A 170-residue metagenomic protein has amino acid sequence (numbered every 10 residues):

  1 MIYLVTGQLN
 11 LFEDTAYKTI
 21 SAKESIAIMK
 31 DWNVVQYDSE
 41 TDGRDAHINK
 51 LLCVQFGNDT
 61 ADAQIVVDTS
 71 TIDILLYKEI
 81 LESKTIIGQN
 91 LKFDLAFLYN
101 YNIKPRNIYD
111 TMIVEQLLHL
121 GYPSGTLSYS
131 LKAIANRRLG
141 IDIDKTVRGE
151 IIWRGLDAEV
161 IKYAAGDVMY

Functional and structural regions predicted by a protein language model:
M1-A133: Conserved RNase H-like, two-metal-ion catalytic cores of nucleic-acid enzymes
F93, R137-G140: Flexible, charged interface-and-hinge segments in very large macromolecular machines that mediate substrate binding
S130, N136, Y170: Short alpha-helices
L139-Y170: Acidic, Mg2+-coordinating catalytic module of metal-dependent nucleases/exonucleases that use a two-metal-ion mechanism
